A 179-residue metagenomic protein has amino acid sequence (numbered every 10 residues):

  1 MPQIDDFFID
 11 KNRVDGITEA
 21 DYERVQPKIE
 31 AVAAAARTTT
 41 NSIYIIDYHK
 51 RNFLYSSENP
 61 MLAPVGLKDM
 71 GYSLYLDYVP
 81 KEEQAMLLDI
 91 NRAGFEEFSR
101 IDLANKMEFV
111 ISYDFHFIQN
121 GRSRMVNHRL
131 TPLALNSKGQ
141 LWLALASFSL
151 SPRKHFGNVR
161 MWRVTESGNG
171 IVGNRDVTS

Functional and structural regions predicted by a protein language model:
M1-E23: Short, low-complexity N-terminal regulatory "tails/caps" that precede and couple sensory modules
A20-L76, E166-R175: PAS-family sensory domain signal
I45-D47, Q119, L150: Residue-level signal for short segments within beta-strands and strand-turn junctions of well-structured beta-sheet
S57-P60, S147-S151: Secondary-structure transition/turn motif
V65-P132: PAS-family sensory domains
R129-A144, S151-V159: Short loop/turn elements at sensory-signaling interfaces that couple input to output
S149-I171: Histidine/lysine/aspartate-rich catalytic loop segments that bind and position anionic ligands
V177-S179: Short amphipathic alpha helix immediately N-terminal
